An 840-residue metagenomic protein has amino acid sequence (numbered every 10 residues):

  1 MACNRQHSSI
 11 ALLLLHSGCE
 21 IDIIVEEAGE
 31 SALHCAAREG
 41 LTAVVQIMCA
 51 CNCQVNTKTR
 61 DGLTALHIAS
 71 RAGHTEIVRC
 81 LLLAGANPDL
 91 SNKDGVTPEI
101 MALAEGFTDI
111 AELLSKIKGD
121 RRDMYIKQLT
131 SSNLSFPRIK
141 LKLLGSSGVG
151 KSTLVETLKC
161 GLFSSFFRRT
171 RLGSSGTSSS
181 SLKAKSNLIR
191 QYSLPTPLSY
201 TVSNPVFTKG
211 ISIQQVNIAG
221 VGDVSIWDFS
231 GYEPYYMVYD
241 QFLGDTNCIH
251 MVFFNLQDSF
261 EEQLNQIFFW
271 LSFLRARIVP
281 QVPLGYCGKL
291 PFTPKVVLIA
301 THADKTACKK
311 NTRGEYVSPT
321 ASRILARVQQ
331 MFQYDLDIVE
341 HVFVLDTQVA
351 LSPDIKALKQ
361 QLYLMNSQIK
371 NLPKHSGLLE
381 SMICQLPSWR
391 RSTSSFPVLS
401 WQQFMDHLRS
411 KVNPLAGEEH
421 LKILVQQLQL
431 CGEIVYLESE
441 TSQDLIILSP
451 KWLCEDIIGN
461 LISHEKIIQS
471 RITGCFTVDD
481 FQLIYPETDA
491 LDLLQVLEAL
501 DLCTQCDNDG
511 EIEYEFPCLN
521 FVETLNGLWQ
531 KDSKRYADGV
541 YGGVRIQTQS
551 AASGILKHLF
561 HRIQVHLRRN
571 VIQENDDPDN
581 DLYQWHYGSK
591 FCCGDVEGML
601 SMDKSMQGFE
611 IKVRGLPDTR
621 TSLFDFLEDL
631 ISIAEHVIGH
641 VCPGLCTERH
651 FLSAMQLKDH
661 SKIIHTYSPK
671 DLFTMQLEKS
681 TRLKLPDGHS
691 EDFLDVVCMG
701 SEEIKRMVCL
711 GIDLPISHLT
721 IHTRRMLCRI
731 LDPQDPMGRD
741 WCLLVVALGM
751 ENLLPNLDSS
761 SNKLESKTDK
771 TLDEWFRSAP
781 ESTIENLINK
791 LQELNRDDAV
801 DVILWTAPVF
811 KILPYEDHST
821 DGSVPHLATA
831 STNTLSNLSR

Functional and structural regions predicted by a protein language model:
S9-I10, A43-V44, E76-I77, D109-I110: Conserved ankyrin/ankyrin-like repeat signature
L12-E20, Q46-Q54, C80-A86, K116-K118: Ankyrin repeat domain, specifically the short helix-to-loop turn at the C-terminus of the second helix of each repeat
V25-E26, T59, N92: Ankyrin repeat boundary/linker residues
A28-G29, G62, G95: Start-of-repeat signature of ankyrin repeats
P88-K118: Leucine-rich solenoid repeat scaffolds
S131-R138, K142, G148-Q214, G222-D223 (+9 more regions): Extended, non-catalytic interaction/assembly segments in eukaryotic proteins
